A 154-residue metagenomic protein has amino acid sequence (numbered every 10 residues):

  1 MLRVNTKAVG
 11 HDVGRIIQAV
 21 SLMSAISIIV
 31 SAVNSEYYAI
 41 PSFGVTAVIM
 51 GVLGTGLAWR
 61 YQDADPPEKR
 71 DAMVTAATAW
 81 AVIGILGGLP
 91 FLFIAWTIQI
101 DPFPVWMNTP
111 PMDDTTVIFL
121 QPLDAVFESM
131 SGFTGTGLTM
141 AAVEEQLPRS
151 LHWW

Functional and structural regions predicted by a protein language model:
M1-W154: Membrane-proximal intracellular helices of multi-pass ion channels
